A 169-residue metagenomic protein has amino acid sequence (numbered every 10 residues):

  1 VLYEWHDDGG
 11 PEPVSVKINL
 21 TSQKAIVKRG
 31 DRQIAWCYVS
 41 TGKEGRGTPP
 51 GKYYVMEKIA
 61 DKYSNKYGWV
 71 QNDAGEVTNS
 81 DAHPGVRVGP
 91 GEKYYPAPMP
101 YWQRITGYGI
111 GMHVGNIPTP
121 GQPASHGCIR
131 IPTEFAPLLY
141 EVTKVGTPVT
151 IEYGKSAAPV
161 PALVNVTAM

Functional and structural regions predicted by a protein language model:
V1-E4, Y63-V70: Short intrinsically disordered, low-complexity coil segments enriched in acidic
Y3-G45: A structural motif detector for short, solvent-exposed N-terminal "entry" segments of globular domains
P11, K43-K52, K66-M169: Exported/periplasmic cell-wall-interacting domains
A25-V27, W36, T48, K62-K66 (+1 more regions): Short, solvent-exposed loop/turn elements at domain surfaces
